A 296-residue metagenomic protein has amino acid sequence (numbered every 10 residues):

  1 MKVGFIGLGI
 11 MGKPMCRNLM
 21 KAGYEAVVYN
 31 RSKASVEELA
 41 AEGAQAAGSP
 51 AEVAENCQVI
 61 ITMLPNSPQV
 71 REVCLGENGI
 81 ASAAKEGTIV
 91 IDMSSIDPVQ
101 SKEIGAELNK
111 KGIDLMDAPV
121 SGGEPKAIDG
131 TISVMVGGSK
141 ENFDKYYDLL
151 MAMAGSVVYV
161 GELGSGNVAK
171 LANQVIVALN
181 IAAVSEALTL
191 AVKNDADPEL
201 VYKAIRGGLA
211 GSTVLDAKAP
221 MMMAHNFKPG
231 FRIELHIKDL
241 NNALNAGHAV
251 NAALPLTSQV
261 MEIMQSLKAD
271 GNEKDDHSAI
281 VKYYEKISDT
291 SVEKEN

Functional and structural regions predicted by a protein language model:
M1-M63, T88, M93: NAD(P)+-binding Rossmann beta1-loop-alpha1 motif at the extreme N-terminus of oxidoreductases
A26, A46, L115-M116, V157 (+2 more regions): Hydrophobic beta-strand scaffold residues
S32, N66, S139: Residues in the short beta-alpha loop(s) of Rossmann-like NAD(P)-binding domains
P50-D114: Rossmann-fold NAD(P) dinucleotide-binding segment
S95-Q174: Rossmann-fold dinucleotide-binding core
D129-G137, V158, L163-N194, K203-A217 (+1 more regions): Active-site-proximal catalytic alpha-helix in oxidoreductases
L163, N167, G211-H277, N296: Interdomain hinge/lid region at the active-site interface of Rossmann-like NAD(P)-dependent oxidoreductases
